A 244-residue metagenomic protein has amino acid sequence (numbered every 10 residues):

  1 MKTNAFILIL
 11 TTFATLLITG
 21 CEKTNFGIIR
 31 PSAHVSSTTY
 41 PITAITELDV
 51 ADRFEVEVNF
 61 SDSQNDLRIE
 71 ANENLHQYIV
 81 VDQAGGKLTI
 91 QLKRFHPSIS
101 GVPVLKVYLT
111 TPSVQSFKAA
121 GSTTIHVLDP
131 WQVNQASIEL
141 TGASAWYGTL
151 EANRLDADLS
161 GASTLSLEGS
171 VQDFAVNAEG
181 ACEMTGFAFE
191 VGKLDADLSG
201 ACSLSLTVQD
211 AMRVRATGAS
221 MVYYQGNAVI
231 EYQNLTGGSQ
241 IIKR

Functional and structural regions predicted by a protein language model:
T3-F13, G20-H76, K87, K93-T110 (+2 more regions): Short acidic/polar N-terminal linker immediately downstream of export determinants
F13-L16, A120: Transmembrane alpha-helix boundary/anchor motif
T46-V58, V107-Y108, S113-R244: Extended, compositionally simple hydrophobic/Ser/Thr-rich segments that build repetitive fibrous architectures
A84, Q91-K93, N227: Generic beta-structure capping elements
